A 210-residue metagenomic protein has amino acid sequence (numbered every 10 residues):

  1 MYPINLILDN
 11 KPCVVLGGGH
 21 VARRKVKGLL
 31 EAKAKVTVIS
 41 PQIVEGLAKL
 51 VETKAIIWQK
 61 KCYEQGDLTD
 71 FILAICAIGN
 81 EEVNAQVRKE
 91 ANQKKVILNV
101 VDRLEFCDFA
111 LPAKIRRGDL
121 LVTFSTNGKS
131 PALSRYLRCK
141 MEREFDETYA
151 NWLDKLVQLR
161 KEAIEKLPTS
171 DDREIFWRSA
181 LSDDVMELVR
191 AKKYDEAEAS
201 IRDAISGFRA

Functional and structural regions predicted by a protein language model:
M1-L50: Hydrophobic, well-ordered beta-alpha structural blocks that scaffold small-molecule cofactor pockets
H20-V21, E82, G128: Residue-level detector of alpha-helix initiation sites
V36, W58, I97-L98: Hydrophobic beta-strand scaffold residues
S40, W58-C62, D102: Short loop/edge segments at beta-strand edges and connector loops that shape dinucleotide/nucleotide cofactor-binding
K49-T69: Glycine-rich, highly charged phosphate/nucleotide-binding loops
L73-G79, N84-A110: ADP-ribose/adenylate-binding Rossmann-like module
V100-Y149: E1/E1-like adenylate-forming module used to activate ubiquitin-like modifiers and sulfur-carrier proteins
G128-A210: An accessory alpha-helical subdomain
